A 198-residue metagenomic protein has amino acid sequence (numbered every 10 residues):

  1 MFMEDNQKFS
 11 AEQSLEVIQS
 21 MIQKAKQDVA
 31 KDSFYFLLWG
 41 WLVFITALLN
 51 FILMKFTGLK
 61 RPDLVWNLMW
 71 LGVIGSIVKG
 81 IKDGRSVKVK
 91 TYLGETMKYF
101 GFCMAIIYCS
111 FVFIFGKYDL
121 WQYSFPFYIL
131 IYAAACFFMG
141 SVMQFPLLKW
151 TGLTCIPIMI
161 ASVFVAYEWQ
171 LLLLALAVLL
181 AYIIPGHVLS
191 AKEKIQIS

Functional and structural regions predicted by a protein language model:
F2-D32: N-terminal juxtamembrane cytosolic/stromal segments of multi-pass membrane proteins
K24, S76-T91, A134-S141, G186-K192: C-terminal ends of transmembrane helices
K26-I114: Selected alpha-helical membrane-embedding segments in polytopic membrane proteins
I52-F56, K82, K117, V142 (+2 more regions): Helix-loop junctions at the membrane-solvent interface of multi-pass transporters, primarily the C-terminal
G58-L64, G116-S124, A166-L173: Membrane-helix interface and helix-disruption motif detector
V65-L71, F125-Y132, L172-A181: Hydrophobic core segments of alpha-helical transmembrane domains in multi-pass membrane proteins
T91-G152: Membrane-proximal helix-loop-helix units in multi-pass membrane proteins
C136-S198: Terminal transmembrane helical module of multi-pass membrane proteins
